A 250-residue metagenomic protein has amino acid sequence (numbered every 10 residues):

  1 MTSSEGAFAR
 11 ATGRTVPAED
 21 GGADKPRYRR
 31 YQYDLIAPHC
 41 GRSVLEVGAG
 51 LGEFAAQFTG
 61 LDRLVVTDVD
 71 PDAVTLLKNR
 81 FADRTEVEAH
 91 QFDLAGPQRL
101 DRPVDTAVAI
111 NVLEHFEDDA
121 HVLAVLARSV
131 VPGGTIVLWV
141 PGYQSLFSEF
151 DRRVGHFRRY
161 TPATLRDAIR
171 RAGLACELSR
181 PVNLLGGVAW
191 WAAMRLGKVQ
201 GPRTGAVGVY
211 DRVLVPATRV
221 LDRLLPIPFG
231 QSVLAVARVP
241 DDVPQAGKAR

Functional and structural regions predicted by a protein language model:
M1-I110, A120-L123, P228-V233, P240-R250: Conserved N-terminal segment of class I S-adenosyl-L-methionine
S3-S4, A23, A89, G186-R250: A C-terminal cap/extension of S-adenosyl-L-methionine-dependent methyltransferases that defines the acceptor-substrate
R63, A82-T85, V154-F157, M194-K198: Short, hinge-like loop/turn segments at secondary-structure boundaries
A73, Q144-L146, L185: Feature marks short, surface-exposed loop/turn motifs that line or immediately flank catalytic pockets and channel
E114-H115: A short His-aromatic
A120-T135: A short glycine-rich, Lys/Arg-flanked "PGG" loop and its adjoining helix->strand segment in the class I
I136-R158, A163-R170: Short, glycine-/aromatic-enriched active-site segment of Class I SAM-dependent methyltransferases
L174-L185: Conserved S-adenosyl-L-methionine
